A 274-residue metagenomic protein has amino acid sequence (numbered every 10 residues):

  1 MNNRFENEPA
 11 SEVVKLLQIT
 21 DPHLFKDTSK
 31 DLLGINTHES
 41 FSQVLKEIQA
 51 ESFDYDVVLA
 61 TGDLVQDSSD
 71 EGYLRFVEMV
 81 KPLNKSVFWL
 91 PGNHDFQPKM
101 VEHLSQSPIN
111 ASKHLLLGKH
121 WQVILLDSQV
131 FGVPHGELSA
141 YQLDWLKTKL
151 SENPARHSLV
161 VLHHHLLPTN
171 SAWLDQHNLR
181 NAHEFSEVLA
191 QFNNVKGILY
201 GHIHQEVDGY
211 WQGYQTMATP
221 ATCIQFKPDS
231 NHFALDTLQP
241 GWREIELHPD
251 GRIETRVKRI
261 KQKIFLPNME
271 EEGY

Functional and structural regions predicted by a protein language model:
M1-R75, T169: N-terminal active-site segment of His-dependent metallophosphoesterases
N3-E8, S69-E152, N181-N194, Q212 (+4 more regions): Extended active-site neighborhood of metal-dependent phosphoesterases/phosphodiesterases
V13-K26, H120-V130, L159-V161, Y214-P220 (+1 more regions): Active-site-proximal beta-strand elements of phosphoester/diester hydrolases
D21, I48, V58, D63 (+8 more regions): Divalent metal-coordination and catalytic microenvironments
H23, L64-V65, H94-D95, F131 (+3 more regions): Catalytic metal-binding/acid-base residues of hydrolase active sites
F25-D31, P98-M100, G132-P134, P168-A172 (+1 more regions): A short acidic, helix-capping loop that chelates divalent metal ions and anchors anionic groups
S29-L32, H38, A221-Q239, I264-P267: Short, flexible, glycine-rich and Lys/Arg-enriched loop motifs at helix boundaries that contact anionic partners
V44-V57, H135-M217, G251-E254, K263 (+1 more regions): His/acidic metal-ligating clusters that form di-metal
